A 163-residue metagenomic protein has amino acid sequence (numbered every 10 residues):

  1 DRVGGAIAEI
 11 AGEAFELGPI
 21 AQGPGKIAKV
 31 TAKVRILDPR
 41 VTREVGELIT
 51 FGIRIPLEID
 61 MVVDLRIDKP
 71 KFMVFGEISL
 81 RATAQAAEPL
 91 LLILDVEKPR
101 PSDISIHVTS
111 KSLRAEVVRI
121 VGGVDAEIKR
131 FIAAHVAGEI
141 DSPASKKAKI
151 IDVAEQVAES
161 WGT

Functional and structural regions predicted by a protein language model:
D1-I104: Hydrophobic-cavity lipid-handling domains and compact docking modules
D1-R2, A6-I7, A115-T163: Extended, low-charge, aliphatic-rich alpha-helical segments
I104-V118: Short secondary-structure boundary motifs at beta->alpha junctions and helix caps
